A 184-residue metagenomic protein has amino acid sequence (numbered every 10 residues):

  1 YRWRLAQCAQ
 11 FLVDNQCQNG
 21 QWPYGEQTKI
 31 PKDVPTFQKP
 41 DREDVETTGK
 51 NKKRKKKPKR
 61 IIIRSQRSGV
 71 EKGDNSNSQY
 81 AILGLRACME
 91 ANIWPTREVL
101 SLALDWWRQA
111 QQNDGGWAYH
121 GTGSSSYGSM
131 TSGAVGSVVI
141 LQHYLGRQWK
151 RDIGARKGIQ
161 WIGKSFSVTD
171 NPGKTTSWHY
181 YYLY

Functional and structural regions predicted by a protein language model:
Y1-Q10, D14-S101, Q109-Y184: An alpha-helical repeat/solenoid feature that recognizes helix-turn-helix modules
